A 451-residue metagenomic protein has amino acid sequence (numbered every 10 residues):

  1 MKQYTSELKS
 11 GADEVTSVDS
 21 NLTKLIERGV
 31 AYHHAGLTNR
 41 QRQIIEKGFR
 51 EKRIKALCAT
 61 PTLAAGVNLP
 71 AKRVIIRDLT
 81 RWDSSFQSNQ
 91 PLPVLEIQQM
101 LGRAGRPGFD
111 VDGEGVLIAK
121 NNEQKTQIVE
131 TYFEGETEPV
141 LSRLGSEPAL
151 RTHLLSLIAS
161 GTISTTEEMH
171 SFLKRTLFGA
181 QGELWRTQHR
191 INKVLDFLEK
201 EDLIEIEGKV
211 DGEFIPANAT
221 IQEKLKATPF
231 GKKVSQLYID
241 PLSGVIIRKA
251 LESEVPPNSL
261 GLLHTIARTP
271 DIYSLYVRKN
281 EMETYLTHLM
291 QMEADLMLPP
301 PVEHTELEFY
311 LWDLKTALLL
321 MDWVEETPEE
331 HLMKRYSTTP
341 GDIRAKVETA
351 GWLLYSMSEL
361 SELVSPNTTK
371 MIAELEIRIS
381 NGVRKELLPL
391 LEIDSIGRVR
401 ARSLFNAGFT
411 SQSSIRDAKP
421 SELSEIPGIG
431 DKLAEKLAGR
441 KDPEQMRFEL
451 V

Functional and structural regions predicted by a protein language model:
M1-E51, A56, S84, N89-L95: Conserved C-terminal RecA-like helicase domain
F49, E199-K200, F405, S424: Alpha-helix C-terminal capping/helix-coil junction sites
A56, L63-T80, E114-I118: A short beta-strand element within the Helicase C-terminal
T80, Q90-T131: Conserved segment of the helicase C-terminal RecA-like domain
V111-N192, V210, L388, D394: C-terminal or mid-to-C-terminal helical accessory/interaction module adjacent to the motor/catalytic core
N192-E201, E205, V210, I215-E392 (+1 more regions): C-terminal helical accessory/scaffold domains
P443-V451: Acidic, low-complexity intrinsically disordered tails
